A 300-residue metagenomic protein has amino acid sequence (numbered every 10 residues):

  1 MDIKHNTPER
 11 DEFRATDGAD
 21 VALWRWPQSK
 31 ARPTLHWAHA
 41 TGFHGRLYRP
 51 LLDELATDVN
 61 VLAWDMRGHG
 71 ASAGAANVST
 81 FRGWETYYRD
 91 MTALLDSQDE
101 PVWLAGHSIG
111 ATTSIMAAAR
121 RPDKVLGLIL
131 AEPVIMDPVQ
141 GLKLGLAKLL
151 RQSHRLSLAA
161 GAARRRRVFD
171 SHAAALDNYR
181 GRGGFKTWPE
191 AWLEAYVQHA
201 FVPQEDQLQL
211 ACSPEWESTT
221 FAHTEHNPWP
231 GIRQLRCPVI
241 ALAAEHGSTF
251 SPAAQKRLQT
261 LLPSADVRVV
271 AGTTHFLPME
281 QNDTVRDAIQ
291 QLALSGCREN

Functional and structural regions predicted by a protein language model:
A22-A76: Conserved HGGG/HGGXW glycine-rich cap/lid loop of the alpha/beta-hydrolase fold
M66-A105, L146, D287: Active-site loop/oxyanion-hole signature of alpha/beta-hydrolase fold enzymes
E100-L144: Conserved hydrolase catalytic core segment
L126-V168: Flexible "cap/lid" loop of the alpha/beta hydrolase fold
A163-A222: Conserved alpha/beta-hydrolase catalytic His-Asp/Glu region
H199-T260: Conserved serine/cysteine hydrolase catalytic core
V270-N282: Catalytic histidine-centered segment of alpha/beta-hydrolase-like enzymes
M279-Q291: Post-His helix in hydrolase/transferase enzymes
